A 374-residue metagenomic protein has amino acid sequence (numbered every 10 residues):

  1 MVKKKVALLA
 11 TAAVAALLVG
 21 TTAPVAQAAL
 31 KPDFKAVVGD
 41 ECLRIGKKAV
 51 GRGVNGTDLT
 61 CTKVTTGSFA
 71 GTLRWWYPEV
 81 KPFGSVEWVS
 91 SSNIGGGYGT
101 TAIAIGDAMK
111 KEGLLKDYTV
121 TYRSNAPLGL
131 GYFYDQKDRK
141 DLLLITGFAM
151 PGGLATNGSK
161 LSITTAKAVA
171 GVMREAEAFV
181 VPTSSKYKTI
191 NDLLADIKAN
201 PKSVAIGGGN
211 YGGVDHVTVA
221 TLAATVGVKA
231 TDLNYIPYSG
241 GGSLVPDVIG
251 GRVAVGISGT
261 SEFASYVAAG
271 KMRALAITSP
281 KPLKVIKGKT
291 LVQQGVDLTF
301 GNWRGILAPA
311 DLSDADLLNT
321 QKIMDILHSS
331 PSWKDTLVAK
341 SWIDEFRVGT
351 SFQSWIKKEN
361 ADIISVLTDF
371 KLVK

Functional and structural regions predicted by a protein language model:
M1-A29: Secretory targeting and sorting signals
A28-E79: Tryptophan-rich substrate-binding surfaces of secreted polymer-degrading and adhesive proteins
Y77-T165, V228-A254, D344-R347, D369-K374: N-terminal (or domain-start) structured segment
P82-F83, A108-L114, Q136-D141, L154-S239 (+3 more regions): Hinge/capping helix and adjacent helix->loop/strand transition within the periplasmic-binding protein
F83, D314-K374: An extracytoplasmic/periplasmic, membrane-proximal ligand-sensing/linker region
N93-G95, F148, P182-Y187, G209-V214 (+4 more regions): Short coil/turn segments
F148-S159, A220-G227, A254-G288, S332: A ligand-binding cleft/hinge motif common to bilobed small-molecule-binding domains
E262-S330, K358-A361, V366: C-terminal lobe and pocket-closing loops of periplasmic/extracytoplasmic Venus-flytrap solute-binding proteins
